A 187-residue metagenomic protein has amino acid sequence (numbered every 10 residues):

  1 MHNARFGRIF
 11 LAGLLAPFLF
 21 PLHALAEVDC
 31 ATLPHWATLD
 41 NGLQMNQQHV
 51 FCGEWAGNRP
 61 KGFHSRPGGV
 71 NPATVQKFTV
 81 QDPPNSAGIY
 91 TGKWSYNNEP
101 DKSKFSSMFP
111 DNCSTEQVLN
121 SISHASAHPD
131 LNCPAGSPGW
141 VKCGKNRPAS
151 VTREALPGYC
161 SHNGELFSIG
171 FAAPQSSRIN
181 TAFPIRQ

Functional and structural regions predicted by a protein language model:
M1-L11: Bacterial N-terminal signal peptides that target proteins for export
R8, L39-N41, G170-A173: A general structural signal for short secondary-structure junctions and capping/turn motifs
F10-P21: Bacterial N-terminal signal peptides
L25-G158: N-terminal "domain-start" segment
R153-Q187: C-terminal or internal capping secondary-structure element at the end of a domain, subdomain, or sheet
